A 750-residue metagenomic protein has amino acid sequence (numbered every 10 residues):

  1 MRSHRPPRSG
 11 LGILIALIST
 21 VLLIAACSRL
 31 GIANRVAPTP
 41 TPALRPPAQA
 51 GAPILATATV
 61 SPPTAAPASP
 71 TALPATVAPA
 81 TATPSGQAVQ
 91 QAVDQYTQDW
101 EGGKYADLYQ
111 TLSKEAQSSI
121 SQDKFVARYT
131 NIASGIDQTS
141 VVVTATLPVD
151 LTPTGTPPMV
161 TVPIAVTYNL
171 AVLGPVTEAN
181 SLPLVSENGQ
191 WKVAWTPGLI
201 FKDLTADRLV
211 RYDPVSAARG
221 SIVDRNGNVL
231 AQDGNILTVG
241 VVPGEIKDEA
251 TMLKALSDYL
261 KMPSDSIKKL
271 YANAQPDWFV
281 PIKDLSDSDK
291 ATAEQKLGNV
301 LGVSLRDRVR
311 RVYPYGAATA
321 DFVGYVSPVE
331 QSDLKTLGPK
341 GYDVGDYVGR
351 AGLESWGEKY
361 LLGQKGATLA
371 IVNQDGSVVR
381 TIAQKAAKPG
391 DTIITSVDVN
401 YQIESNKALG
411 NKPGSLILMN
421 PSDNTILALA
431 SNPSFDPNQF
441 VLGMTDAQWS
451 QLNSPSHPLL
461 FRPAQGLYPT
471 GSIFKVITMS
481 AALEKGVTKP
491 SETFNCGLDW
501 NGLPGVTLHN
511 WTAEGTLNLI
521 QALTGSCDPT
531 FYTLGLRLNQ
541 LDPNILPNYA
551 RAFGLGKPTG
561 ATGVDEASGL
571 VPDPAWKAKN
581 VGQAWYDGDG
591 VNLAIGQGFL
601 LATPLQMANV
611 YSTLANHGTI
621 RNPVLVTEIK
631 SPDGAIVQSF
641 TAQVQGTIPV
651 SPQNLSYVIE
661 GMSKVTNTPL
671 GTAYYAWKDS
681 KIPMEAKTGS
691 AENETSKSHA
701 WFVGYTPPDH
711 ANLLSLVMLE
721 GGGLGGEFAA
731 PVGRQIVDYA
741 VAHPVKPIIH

Functional and structural regions predicted by a protein language model:
H4-L14: Bacterial N-terminal signal peptides that target proteins for export
C27-Q87, Q91, T144-P148, T152-T156 (+1 more regions): Ser/Thr-rich, Proline-interspersed low-complexity disordered segments
S28-R45, Q49, A56, V142 (+7 more regions): Extracytoplasmic/periplasmic proteins that interact with beta-lactams or build/remodel peptidoglycan
T59, T71-P79, I636-Q638, Q643 (+1 more regions): Short, gly/Ser/Thr-rich active-site loops of penicillin-recognizing serine hydrolases
Q90-Q91, Q95, A106-T161: Short solvent-exposed beta->alpha transition segments
V372-I382, P421-S472, I477-V717, G725: Beta-lactam-recognizing serine transpeptidase/beta-lactamase-like catalytic domain environment
